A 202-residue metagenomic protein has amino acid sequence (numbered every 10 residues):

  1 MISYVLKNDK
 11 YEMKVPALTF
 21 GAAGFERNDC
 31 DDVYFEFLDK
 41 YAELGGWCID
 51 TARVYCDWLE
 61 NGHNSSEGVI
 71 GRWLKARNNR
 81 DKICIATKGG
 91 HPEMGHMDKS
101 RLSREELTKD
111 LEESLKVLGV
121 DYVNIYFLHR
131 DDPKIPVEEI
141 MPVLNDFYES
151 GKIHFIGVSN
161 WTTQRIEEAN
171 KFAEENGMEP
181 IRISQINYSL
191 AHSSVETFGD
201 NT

Functional and structural regions predicted by a protein language model:
M1-K82, D121, E149: N-terminal binding-site loop/beta-alpha segment at the start of enzyme catalytic domains that lines or forms
A17, R80-I83, D121-I125, H154-F155 (+1 more regions): Short acidic capping loops at alpha-helix termini that bridge into adjacent secondary structure
F20, I49, I70, I85 (+5 more regions): Conserved, mostly hydrophobic/aromatic
G21-D32, E93-T108, H129-I135: Active-site mouth loops of central-metabolism enzymes
A23-F25, A52-V54, K88-P92, L128-D131 (+2 more regions): Active-site beta-loop-alpha junctions enriched in small/polar residues
D29-A42, R101-L118, E139-P142, I166-K171: Short, acidic/polar
Y55-L59, P92-D98, H192-V195: A short acidic, helix-capping loop that chelates divalent metal ions and anchors anionic groups
V137-T202: Beta/alpha (TIM)-barrel catalytic core signal, keyed to glycine-rich beta->alpha loops juxtaposed to Asp/Glu that bind
